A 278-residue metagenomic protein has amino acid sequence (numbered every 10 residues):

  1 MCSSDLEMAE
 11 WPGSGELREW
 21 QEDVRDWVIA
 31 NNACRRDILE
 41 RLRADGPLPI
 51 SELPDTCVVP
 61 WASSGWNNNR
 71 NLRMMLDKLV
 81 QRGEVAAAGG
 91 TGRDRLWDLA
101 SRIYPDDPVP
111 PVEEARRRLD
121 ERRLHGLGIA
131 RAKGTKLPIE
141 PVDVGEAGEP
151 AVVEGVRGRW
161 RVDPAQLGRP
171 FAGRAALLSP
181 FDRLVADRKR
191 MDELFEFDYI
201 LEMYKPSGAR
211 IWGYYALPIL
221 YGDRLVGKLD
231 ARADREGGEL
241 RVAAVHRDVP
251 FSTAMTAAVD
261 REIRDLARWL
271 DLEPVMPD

Functional and structural regions predicted by a protein language model:
M1-D278: Long, charged, low-complexity, helical-prone intrinsically disordered regions
